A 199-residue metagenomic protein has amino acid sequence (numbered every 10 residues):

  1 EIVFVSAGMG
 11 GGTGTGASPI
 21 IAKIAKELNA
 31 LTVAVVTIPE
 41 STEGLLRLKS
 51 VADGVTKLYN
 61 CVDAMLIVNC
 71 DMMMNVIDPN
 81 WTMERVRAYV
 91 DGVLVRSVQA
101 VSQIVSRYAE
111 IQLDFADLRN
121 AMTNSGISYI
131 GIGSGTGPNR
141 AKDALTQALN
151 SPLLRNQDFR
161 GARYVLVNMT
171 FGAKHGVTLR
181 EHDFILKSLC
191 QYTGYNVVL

Functional and structural regions predicted by a protein language model:
E1-L199: Tubulin/FtsZ superfamily GTPase core signature
